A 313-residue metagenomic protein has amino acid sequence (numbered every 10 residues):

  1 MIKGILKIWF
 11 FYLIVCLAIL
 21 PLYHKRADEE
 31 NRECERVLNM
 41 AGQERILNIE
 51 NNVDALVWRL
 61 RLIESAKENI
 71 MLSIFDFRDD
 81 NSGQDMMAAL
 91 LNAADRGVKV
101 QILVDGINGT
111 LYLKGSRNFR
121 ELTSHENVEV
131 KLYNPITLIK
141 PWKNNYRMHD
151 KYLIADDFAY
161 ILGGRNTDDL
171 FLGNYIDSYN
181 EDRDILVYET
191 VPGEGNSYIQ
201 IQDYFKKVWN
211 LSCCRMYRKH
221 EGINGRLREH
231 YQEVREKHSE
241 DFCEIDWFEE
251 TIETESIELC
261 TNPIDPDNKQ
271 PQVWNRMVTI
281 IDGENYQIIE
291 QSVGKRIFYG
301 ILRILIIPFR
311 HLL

Functional and structural regions predicted by a protein language model:
I2-V128, L138-D150, A155-L313: Charged, low-complexity intrinsically disordered terminal segments
K131: Phosphate-binding P-loop/Walker A region and its immediate neighborhood
P135: Short loop/turn segments at beta-alpha junctions that line or gate ligand-sensing/allosteric surfaces
